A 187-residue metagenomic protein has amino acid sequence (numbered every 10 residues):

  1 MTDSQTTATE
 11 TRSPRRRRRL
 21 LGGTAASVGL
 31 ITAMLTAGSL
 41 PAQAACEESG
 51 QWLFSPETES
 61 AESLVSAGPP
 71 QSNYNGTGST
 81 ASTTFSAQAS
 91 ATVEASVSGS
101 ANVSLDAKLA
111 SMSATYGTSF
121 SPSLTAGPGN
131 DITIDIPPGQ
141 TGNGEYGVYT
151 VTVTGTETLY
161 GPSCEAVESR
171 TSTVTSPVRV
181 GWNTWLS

Functional and structural regions predicted by a protein language model:
M1, L20-L21, S27, T36 (+11 more regions): Intrinsically disordered, low-complexity segments enriched in small/polar residues
M1-A44: Secretory targeting and sorting signals
S27-A37, G50-P56, S60, L64 (+2 more regions): Hydrophobic alpha-helical membrane segments, chiefly transmembrane helices and signal peptide h-regions, characterized
A33-Q43, F54-S55, V151-L159, S172-V174: Secretory-pathway extracellular proteins and peptide precursors enriched for disulfide-bonded cysteines
A42-S86, T175-S187: Extracytoplasmic low-complexity, Pro/Thr/Ser/Ala/Gly-rich segments that lie immediately after a secretion/anchoring
S79-P138: Membrane-insertion modules used to breach or fuse lipid bilayers
S121-V174: Membrane pore-forming effector domains from diverse proteins
